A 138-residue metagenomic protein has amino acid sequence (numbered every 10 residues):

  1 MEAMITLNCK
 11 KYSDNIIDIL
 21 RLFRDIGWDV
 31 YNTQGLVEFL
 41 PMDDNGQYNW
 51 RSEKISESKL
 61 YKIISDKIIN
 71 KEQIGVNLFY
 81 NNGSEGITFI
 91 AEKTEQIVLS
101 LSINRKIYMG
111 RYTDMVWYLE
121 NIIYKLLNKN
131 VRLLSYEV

Functional and structural regions predicted by a protein language model:
M1-P41, S135-V138: Short, extreme N-terminal segment that most often corresponds to the first beta-strand
D18, F39-P41, W50-R51, S102 (+1 more regions): Alpha-helical interaction segments
D29, V37, Y48, N77 (+1 more regions): Compositionally biased, intrinsically disordered low-complexity regions
Y31-N32, E38-K67: Structured domain cores in non-transmembrane regions
K54-V138: Charged interaction segments
